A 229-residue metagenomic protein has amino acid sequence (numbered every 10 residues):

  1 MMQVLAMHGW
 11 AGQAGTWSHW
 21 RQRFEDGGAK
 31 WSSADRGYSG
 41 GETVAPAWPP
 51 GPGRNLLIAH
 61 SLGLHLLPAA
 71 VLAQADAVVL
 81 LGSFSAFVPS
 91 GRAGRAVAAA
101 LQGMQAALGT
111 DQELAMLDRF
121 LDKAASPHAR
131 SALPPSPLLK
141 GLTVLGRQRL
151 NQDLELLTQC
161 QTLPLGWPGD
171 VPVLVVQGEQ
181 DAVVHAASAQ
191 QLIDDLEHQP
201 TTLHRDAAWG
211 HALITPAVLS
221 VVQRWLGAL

Functional and structural regions predicted by a protein language model:
M1-A47: Conserved HGGG/HGGXW glycine-rich cap/lid loop of the alpha/beta-hydrolase fold
I58-G63, L67: Gly/Ala-rich beta-loop-alpha elbow adjacent to hydrolase catalytic centers
A75-L108, R147-D153: Flexible "cap/lid" loop of the alpha/beta hydrolase fold
D111-T158: Conserved alpha/beta-hydrolase catalytic His-Asp/Glu region
G169, V175-Q177, D181: Short beta-strand/loop motif that positions the catalytic acidic residue of the alpha/beta-hydrolase fold
E179-V184, H211-A212: Acidic catalytic loop of the alpha/beta-hydrolase fold
H185-D194: Short alpha-helix in the alpha/beta-hydrolase fold that links the catalytic acid
D206-L219: Catalytic histidine-centered segment of alpha/beta-hydrolase-like enzymes
